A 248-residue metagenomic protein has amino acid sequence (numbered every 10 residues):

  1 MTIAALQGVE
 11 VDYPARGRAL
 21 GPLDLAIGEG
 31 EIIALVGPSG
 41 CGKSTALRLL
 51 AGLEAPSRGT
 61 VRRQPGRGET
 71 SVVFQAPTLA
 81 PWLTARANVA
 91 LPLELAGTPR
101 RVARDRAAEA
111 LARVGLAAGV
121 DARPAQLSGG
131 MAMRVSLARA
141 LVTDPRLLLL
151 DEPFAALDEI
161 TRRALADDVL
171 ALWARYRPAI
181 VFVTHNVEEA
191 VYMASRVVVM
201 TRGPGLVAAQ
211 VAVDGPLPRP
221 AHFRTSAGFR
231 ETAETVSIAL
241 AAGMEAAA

Functional and structural regions predicted by a protein language model:
M1-L6, E10-P22, E29: A short, flexible loop at the N-terminus of ABC-type nucleotide-binding domains that lies
V36-P38: The feature captures the beta-strand-to-loop junction immediately N-terminal to the Walker
A51: Helix-to-loop junction immediately C-terminal to a conserved catalytic motif
L83-A90: Short coil-to-helix segment of the ABC ATPase nucleotide-binding domain corresponding to the Q-loop/switch region
E94, R101-G119, A171: Conserved ABC ATPase "signature" region
A122, T143: Conserved signature/switch motifs of ABC ATPase nucleotide-binding domains
R123-L127, M131: Conserved ABC ATPase signature
L137: Hydrophobic anchor residue at the start of the ABC signature
